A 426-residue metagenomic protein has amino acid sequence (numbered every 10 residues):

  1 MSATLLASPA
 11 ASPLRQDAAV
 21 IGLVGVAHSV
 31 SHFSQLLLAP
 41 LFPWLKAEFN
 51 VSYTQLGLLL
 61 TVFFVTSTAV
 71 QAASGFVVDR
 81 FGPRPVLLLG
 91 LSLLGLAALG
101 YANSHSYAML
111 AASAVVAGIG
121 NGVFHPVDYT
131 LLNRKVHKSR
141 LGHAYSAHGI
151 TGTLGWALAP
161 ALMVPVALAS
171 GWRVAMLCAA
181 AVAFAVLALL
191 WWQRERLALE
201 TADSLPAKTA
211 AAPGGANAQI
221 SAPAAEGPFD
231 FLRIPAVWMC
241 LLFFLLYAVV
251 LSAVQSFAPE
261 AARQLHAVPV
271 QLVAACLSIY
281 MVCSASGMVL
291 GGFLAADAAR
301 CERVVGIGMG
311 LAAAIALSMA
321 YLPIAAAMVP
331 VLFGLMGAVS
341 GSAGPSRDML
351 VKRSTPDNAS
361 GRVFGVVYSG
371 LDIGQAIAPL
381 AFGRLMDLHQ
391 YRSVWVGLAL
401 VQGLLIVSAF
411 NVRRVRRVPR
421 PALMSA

Functional and structural regions predicted by a protein language model:
L5-R15, E200-M239: Juxtamembrane intracellular "pre-TM" segments in multi-pass secondary transporters
L36, F64-A72, W156-A157, M281-A285 (+2 more regions): Residue-level signature of mid-helix packing/kink "hotspots" within the transmembrane helices of 12-pass Major
L38-A39, A236-S278: Extracytoplasmic gate region of multi-pass secondary transporters
A69-H105: Conserved MFS/SLC helix-loop-helix module at the cytosolic interface between two early adjacent transmembrane helices
V70-G82, M288-R300, M386-D387: Helix-to-loop junctions at the C-terminal end of transmembrane segments in multipass secondary transporters
R80-G90, A296-M309: Cytoplasmic membrane-interface "Motif A"-like loop-to-helix N-cap segments of 12-TM Major Facilitator Superfamily
S113-G152: Cytoplasmic helix-loop-helix junction between adjacent transmembrane helices in 12-TM secondary transporters
H148-A198: Helix-loop-helix hairpin linking two adjacent transmembrane segments in secondary transporters
